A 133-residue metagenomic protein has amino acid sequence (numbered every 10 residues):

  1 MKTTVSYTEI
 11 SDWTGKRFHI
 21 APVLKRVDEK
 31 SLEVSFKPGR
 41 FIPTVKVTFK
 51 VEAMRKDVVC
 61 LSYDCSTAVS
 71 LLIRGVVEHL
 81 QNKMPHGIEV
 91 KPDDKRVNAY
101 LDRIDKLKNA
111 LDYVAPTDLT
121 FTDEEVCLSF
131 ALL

Functional and structural regions predicted by a protein language model:
M1-L133: Extracellular/lumenal and peripheral-membrane lipid-interaction modules
